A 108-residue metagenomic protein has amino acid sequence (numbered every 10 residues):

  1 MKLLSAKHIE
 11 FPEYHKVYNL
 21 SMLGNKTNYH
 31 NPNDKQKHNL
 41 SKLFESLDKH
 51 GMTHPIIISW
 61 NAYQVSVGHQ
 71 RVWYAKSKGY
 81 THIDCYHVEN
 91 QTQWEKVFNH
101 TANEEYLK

Functional and structural regions predicted by a protein language model:
M1-V88, W94-E104: Short, charged/polar connector segments at secondary-structure boundaries
